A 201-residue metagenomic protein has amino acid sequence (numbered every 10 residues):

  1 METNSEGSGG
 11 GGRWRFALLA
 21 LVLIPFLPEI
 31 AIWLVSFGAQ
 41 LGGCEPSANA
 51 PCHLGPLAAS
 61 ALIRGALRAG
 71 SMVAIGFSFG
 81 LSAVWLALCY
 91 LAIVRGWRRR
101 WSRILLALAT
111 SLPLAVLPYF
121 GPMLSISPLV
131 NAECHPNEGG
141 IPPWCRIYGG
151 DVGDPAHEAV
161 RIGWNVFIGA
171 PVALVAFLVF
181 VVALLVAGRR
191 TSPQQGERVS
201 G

Functional and structural regions predicted by a protein language model:
M1-G10: Short, Lys/Arg-rich, polar N-terminal cytosolic tail immediately upstream of the first transmembrane signal-anchor
G12-L23, I75-R98, F167-S192: Transmembrane alpha-helical segments in integral membrane proteins
L18-L41, L108-A132: Hydrophobic alpha-helical membrane-insertion segments
F37-C44, V94-R98, N131-H135, G188-P193: Transmembrane helix-loop junctions in multipass membrane proteins, especially transporters and channels
F37-G65, A69, E133-R161: Long, glycine/tryptophan/cysteine-rich extracytoplasmic
S60-V84, D154-A173: Individual transmembrane alpha-helix segments
R95-A109: Membrane-interfacial entry segments at the cytosolic side of transmembrane helices
P143-G201: Terminal transmembrane helical module of multi-pass membrane proteins
